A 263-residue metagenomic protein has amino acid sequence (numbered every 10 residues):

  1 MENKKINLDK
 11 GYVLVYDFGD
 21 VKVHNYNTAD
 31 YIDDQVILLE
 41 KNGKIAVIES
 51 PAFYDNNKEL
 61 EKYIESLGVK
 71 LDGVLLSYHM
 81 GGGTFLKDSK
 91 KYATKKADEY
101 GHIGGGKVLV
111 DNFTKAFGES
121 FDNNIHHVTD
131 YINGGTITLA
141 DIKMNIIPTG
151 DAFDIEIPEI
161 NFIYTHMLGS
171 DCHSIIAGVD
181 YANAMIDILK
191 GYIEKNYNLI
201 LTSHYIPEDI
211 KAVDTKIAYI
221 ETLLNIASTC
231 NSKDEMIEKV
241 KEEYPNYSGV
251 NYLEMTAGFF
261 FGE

Functional and structural regions predicted by a protein language model:
I6-K10, A97-A152: Metallo-beta-lactamase
N7-Y63, F153-M167: Conserved beta-strand hairpin/beta-sheet module of binuclear metal-dependent hydrolase folds, prominently
V15-D17, G82-S89, H102-I103, I137-T138: Short loop/helix-cap segments at secondary-structure boundaries that form the rim of catalytic
D33, Y54-N56, L76-T84, D98-G101 (+2 more regions): Active-site environment of divalent metal-dependent phosphoester hydrolases
G43-K44, F53-A97, N196: Active-site metal-binding motif and surrounding structural segment of the metallo-beta-lactamase
I142-N196: Active-site-proximal loop/helix segments of hydrolase catalytic cores
A182-K239, P245-N246: Divalent-metal (often Zn2+) His-rich catalytic cores of metallo-beta-lactamase-fold enzymes
G249-E263: Short, amphipathic C-terminal "tail helix"
